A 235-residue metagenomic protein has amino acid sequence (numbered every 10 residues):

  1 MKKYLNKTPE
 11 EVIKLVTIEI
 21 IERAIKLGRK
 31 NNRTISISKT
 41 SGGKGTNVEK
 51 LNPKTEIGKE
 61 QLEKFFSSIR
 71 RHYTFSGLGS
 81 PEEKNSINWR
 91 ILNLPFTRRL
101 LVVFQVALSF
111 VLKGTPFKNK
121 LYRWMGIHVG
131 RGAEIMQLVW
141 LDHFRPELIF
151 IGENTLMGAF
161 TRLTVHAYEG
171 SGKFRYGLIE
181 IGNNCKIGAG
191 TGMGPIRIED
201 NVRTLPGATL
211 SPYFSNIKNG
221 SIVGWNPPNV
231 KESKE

Functional and structural regions predicted by a protein language model:
M1-G126, G220, N226-E235: Terminal amphipathic alpha-helical/low-complexity segments used for targeting or macromolecular assembly
K2-K14, I18-R23, S80, A159 (+2 more regions): Glycine-rich hexapeptide-repeat left-handed beta-helix
Q105-E180, G190-I196, L210-S211, S215-N216: Left-handed beta-helix
